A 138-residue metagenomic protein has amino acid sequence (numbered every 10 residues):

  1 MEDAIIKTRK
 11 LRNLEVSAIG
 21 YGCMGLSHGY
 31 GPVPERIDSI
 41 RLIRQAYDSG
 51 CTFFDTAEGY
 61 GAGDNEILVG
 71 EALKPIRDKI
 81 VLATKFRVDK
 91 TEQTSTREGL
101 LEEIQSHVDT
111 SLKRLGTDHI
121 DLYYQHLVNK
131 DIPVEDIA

Functional and structural regions predicted by a protein language model:
M1-V81: N-terminal binding-site loop/beta-alpha segment at the start of enzyme catalytic domains that lines or forms
L14, A18-Y21, R44, K90-E98 (+1 more regions): Amphipathic, alpha-helical segments enriched in basic
M24-L26, A57-G59, K85-D89, Q125-V128: Active-site beta-loop-alpha junctions enriched in small/polar residues
A46, K85, R114: Conserved catalytic core of Hanks-type protein kinase domains
F53-T56, A83, H119, Y124: Generic enzyme active-site microenvironment
L68-A72, K85, E103-T110: Generic beta-strand or strand-like secondary-structure segments
D78, T84-F86, R97: An active-site metal/cofactor-coordinating segment within enzyme catalytic domains
T91-A138: Glycine/proline-rich, positively charged, aromatic-decorated active-site loop/lid region on the catalytic face
